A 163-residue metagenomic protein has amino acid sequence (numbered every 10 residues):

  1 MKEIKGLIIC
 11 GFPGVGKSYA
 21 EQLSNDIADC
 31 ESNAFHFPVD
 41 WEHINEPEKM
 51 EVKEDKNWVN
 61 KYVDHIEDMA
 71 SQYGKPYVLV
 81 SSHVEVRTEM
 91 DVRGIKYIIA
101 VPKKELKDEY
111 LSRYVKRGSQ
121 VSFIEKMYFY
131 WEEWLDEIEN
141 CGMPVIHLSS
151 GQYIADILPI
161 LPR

Functional and structural regions predicted by a protein language model:
K2-I8, G74-P76: Pre-Walker A (Motif I) flank of P-loop NTPase domains
K5-S24: Glycine-rich phosphate-binding P-loop
C10-P13, V80-V84, P102, L148-G151: Structural motif
G16-S18, V84-E89, K107: Short, well-ordered alpha-helical microsegments
N25-Y97: Conserved nucleotide-sensing/catalytic segment adjacent to the nucleotide-binding pocket in NTP-handling enzymes
F37-E42, L106-V115, I157: Short, charged, surface-exposed secondary-structure boundary motifs
R93-N140: A glycine- and Lys/Arg-enriched "phosphate-lid" helix/loop adjacent to the NTP-binding pocket of small-molecule kinases
D136-R163: NTP-dependent small-molecule kinase module
